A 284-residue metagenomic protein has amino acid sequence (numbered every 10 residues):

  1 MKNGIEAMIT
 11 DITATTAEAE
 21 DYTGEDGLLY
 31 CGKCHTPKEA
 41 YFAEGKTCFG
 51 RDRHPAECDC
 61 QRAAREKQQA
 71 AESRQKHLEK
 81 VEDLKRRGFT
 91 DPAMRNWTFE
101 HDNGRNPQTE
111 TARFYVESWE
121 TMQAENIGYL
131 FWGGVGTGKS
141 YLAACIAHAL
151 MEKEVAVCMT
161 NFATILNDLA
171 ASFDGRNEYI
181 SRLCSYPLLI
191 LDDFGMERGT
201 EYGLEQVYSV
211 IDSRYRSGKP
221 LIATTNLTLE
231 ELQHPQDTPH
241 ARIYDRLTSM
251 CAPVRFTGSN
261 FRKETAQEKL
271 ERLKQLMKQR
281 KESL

Functional and structural regions predicted by a protein language model:
M1-N103, E264-L284: A short, basic N-terminal segment
C60, G104, F162, F256-G258: Active-site donor-binding loop signature of nucleotide-sugar glycosyltransferases
R95-Y129: Pre-Walker A (pre-P-loop) alpha-helix and adjacent loop at the N terminus of AAA/AAA+ ATPase modules, a conserved
P107-V116, A124, A147-L188, R198-E205: Short glycine-rich substrate-engagement loop in P-loop NTPases that contacts/grips substrate
Q123-A143: Walker A/P-loop nucleotide-binding motif
I127-F131, P187-L189, L221: Generic beta-sheet signal
N167-D168, E197-L284: Replace "adjacent to P-loop NTPase cores in ATP/GTP-dependent enzymes" with "adjacent to NTP-binding cores
D193-F194: Walker B catalytic acidic pair
